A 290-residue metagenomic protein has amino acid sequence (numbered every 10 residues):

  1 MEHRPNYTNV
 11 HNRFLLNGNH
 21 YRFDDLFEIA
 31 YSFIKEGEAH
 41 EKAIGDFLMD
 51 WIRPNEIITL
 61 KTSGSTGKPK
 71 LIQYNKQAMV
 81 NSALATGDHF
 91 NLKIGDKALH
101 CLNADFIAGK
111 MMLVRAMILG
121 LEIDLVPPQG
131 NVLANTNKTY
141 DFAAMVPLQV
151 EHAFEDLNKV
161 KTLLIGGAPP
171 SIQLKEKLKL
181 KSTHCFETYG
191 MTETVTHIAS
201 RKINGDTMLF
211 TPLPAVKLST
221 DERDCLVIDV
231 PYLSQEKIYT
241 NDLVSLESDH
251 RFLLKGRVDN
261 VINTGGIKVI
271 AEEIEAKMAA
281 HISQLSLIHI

Functional and structural regions predicted by a protein language model:
K42-K61, I94-G95: Conserved pre-ATP/AMP-binding loop-to-beta segment of ANL
E56-N81, N91: Conserved AMP-binding A3 loop
T62, I288-I290: Conserved small/polar residues in nucleotide/adenosyl-binding loops
N75-N81, K97-H152: AMP-binding/adenylate-forming
V146, G167, G190, D242 (+1 more regions): Active-site glycine-centered loops adjacent to acidic/histidine catalytic or metal-binding residues that shape
A153-G205: Gly/Ser/Thr-rich phosphate-binding loop
T183-D224, L233-K237: Conserved ATP-binding loop and adjacent catalytic segment of the adenylate-forming AMP-binding
I238-I288: AMP-binding/adenylate-forming catalytic core of the ANL superfamily
